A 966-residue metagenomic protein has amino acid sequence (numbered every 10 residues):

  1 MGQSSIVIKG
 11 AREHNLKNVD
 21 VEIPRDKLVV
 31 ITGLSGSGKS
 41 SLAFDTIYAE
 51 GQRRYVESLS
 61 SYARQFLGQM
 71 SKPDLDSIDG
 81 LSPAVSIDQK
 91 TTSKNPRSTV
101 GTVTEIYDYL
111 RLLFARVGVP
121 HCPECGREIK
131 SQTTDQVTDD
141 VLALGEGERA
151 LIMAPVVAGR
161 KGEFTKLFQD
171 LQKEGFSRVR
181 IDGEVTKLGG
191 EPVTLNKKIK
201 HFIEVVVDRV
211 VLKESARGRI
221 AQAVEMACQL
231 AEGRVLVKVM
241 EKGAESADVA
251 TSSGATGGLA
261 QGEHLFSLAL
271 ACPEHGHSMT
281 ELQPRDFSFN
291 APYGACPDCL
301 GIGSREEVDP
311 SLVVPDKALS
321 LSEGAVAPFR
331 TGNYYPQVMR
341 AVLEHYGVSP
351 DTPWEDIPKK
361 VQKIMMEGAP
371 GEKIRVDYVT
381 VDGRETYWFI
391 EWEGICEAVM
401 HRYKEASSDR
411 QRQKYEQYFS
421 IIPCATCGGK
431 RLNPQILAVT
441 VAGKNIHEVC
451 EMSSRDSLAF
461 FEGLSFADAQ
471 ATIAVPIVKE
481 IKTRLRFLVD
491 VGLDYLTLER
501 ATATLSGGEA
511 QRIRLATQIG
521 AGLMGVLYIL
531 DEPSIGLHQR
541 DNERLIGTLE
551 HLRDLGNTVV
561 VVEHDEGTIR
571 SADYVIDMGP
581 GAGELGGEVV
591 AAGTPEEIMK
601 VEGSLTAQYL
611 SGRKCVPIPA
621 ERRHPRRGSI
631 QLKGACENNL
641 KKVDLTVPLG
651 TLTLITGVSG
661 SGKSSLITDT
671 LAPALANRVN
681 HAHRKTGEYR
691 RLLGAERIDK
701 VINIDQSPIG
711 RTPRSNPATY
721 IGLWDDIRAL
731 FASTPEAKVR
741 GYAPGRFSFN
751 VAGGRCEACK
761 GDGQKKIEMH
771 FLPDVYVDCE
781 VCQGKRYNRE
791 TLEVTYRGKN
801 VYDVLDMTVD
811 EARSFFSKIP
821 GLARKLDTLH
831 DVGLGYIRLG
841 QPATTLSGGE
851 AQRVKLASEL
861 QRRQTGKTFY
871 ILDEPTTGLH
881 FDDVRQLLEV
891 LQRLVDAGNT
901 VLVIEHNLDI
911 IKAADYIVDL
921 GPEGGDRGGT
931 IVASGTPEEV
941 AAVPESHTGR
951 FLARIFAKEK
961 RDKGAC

Functional and structural regions predicted by a protein language model:
M1-C966: Conserved phosphate-binding elements of NTP-dependent enzyme cores
